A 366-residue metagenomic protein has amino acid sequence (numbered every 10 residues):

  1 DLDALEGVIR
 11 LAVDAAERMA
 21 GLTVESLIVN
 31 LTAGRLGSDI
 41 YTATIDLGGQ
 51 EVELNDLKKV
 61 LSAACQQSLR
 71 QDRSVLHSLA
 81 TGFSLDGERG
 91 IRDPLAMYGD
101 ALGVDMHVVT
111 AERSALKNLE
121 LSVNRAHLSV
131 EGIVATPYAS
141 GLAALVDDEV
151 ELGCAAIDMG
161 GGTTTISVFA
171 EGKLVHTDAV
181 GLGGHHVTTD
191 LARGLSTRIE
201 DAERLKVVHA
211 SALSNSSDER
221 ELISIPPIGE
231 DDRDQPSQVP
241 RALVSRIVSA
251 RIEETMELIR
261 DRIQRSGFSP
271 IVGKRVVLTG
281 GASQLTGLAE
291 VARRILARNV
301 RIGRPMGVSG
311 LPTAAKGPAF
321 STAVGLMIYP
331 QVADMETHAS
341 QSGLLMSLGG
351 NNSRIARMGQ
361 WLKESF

Functional and structural regions predicted by a protein language model:
D1-A155, K173-L174, G184, T197-I247 (+5 more regions): Nucleotide/phosphate-binding catalytic cleft detector across ATP-hydrolyzing and phosphate-transferring enzymes
V24-L27, I259, V272-V276: Residue-level recognition of the N-termini of beta-strands and the immediately preceding loop/turn
L31-T32, A156-T163, F169-G172, G181-H185 (+1 more regions): A short acidic Gly-Thr/Ser loop motif
Y41-T42, V168-A170, A289-V291: Short amphipathic alpha-helical segments
K173-H176, P270, L278-I328: Nucleotide-binding motor/catalytic cores of P-loop/tubulin-like NTPases across gene-expression machines
R251-R260: A general structural motif
